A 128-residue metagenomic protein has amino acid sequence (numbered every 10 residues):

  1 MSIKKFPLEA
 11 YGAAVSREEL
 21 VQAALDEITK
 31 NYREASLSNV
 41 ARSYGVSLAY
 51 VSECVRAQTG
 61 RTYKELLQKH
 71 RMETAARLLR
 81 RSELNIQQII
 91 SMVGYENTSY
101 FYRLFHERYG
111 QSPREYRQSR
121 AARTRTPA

Functional and structural regions predicted by a protein language model:
S2-A13, A23-S36, C54-T59, A76-N85 (+2 more regions): Basic, amphipathic alpha-helical hairpins
F6, Y11, S16, R103-A128: …primarily DNA-binding HTH/wHTH and HhH modules…
A13-R17, T29, Y44, L67: Residue-level marker of regulatory loop/turn positions in helix-turn-helix DNA-binding domains and in histidine
V15-E19, A23, Y50, H70: A generic alpha-helix signature
Q22-K30, A57-E96, Q118-A128: Terminal helix-turn-helix DNA-binding modules in bacterial transcription factors
E34, S38-H70, I90-E115: Basic/polar phosphate-binding segments, predominantly the helix-turn-helix DNA-binding elements of transcriptional
